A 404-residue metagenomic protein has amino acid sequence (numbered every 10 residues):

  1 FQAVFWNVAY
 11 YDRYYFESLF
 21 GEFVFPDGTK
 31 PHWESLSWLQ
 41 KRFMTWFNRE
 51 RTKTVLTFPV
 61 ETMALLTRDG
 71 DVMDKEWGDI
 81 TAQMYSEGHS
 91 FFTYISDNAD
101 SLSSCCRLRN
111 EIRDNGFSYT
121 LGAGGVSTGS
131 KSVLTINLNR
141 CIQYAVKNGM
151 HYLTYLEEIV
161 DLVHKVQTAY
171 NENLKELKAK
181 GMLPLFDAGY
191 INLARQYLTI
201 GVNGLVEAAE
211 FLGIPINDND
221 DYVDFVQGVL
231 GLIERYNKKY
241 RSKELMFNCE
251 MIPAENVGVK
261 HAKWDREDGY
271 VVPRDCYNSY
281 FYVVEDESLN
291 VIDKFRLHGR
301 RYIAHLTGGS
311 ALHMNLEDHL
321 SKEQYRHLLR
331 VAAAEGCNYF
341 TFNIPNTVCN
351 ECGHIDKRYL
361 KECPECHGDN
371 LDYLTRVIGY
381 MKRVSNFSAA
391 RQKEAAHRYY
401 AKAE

Functional and structural regions predicted by a protein language model:
F1-A194, P215, N219-Y373: Conserved catalytic cores of very large enzyme subunits
V133, L138, Y197-T199, I378 (+2 more regions): Generic secondary-structure boundary/loop-capping signal
D187-A208: Core structural elements
G201-G204, G308, G379, A390: Glycine-centered flexibility sites
E207-P215: Well-ordered alpha-helical scaffold segments within catalytic/enzyme domains
E365-E404: Long, charge-rich boundary regions
